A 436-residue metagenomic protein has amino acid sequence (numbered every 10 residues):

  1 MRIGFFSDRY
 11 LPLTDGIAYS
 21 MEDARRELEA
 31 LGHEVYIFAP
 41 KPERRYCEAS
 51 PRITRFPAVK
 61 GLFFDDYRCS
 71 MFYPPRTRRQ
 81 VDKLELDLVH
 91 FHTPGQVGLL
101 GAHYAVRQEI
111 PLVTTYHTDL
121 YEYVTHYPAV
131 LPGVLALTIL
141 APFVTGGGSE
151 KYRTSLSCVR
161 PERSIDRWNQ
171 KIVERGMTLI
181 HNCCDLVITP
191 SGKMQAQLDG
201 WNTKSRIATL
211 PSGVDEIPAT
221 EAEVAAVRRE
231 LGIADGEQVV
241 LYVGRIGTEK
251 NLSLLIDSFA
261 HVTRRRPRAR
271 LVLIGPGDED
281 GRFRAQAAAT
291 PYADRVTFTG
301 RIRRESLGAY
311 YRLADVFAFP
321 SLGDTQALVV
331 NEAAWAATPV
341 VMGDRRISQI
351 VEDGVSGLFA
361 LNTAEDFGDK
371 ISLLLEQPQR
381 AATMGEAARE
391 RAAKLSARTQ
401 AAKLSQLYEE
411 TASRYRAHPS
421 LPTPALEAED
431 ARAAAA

Functional and structural regions predicted by a protein language model:
M1-P57, D82, A402, S420 (+1 more regions): N-terminal subdomain of nucleotide-sugar transferases
P57, A141-E223: Donor nucleotide-sugar binding/catalytic pocket of nucleotide-sugar-dependent glycosyltransferases
T220-I233: A short helix/loop element that forms part of the nucleotide-sugar donor recognition site in Leloir-type
R282-I302: Nucleotide-activated donor-binding/catalytic signature segment of Leloir-type glycosyltransferases, i.e., the conserved
R301-I302, A309-A314: Short alpha-helical donor nucleotide-sugar binding micro-motif in glycosyltransferases
L322: Aromatic "clamp/platform" in nucleotide-sugar-dependent glycosyltransferases that forms part of the donor/acceptor
P339-M342: Short hydrophobic beta-strand element within catalytic cores of glycosyltransferases and related nucleotide-activated
D353-G354, L358-E365, L373-Q379: Conserved acidic donor-binding segment of nucleotide-sugar-dependent glycosyltransferases
